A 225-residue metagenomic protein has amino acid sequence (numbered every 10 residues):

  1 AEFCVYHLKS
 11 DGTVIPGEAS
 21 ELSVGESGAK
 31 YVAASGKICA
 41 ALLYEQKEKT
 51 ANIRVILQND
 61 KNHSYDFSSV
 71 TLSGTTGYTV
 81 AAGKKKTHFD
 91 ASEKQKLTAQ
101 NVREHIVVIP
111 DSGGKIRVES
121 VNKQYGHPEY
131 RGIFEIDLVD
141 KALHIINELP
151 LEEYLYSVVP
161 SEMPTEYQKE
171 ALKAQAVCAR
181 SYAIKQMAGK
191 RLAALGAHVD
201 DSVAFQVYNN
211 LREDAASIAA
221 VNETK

Functional and structural regions predicted by a protein language model:
A1-K225: Conserved, single-site charged/polar hotspot
